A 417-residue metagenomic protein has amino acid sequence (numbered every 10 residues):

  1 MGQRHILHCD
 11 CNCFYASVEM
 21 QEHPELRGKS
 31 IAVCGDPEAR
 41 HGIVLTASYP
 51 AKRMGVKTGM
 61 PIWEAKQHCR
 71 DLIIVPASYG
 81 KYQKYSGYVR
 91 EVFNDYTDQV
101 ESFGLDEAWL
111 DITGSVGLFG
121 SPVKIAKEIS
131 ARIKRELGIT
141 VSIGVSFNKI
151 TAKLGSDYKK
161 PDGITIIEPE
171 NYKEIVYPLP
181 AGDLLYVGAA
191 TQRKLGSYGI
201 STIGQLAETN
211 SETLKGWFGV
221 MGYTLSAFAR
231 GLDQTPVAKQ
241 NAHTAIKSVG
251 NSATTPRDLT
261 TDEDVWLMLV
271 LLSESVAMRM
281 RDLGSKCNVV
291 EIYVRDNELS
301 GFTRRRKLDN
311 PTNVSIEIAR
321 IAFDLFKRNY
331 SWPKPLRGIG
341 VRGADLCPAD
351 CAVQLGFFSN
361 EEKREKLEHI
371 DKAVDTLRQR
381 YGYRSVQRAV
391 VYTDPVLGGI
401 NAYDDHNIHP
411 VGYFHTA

Functional and structural regions predicted by a protein language model:
M1-A227, D233, V237-Q240, M278 (+1 more regions): Gly/Gly-Pro- and Ser/Thr-rich, intrinsically disordered tail segments characteristic of DNA damage-repair and tolerance
H8, D183, T191-L336, V411: DNA-contacting surface of Y-family translesion DNA polymerases
F14, P37-R40, N297-S300, L346-A349: Short, charged/polar surface micro-motifs in flexible loops or helix N-caps
K29, V141, D162, N288-V290 (+2 more regions): Change "...and in nucleic-acid phosphodiester-cleaving endonucleases..." to "...and in nucleic-acid processing enzymes
I73-I74, S300-R304, C351-A352: Short small-residue beta-strand/loop micro-motif enriched in glycine and branched aliphatics
F103-E107, S146-K149, S285-V289, K334-G338: Short Gly/Ser/Thr- and Asp/Glu-enriched loop/turn motifs at secondary-structure junctions
A108-G114, T303-R306, V353-S359: Short, hydrophobic beta-strand segments
F323-R380: C-terminal hydrophobic structural anchor segments that stabilize assembly/packing rather than catalytic chemistry
